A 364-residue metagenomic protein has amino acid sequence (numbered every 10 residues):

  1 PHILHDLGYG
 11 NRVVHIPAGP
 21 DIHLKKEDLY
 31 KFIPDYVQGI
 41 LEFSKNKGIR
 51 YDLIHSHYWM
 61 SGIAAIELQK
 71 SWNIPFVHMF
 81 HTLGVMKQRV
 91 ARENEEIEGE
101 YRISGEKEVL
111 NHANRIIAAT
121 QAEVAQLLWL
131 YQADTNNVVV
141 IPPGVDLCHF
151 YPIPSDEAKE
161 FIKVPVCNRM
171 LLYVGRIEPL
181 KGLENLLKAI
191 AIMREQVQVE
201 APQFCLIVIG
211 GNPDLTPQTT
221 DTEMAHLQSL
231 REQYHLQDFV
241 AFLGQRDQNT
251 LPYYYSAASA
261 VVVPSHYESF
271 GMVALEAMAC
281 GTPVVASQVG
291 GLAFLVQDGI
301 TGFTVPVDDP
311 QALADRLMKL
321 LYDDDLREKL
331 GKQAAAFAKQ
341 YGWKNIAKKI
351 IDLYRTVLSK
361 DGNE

Functional and structural regions predicted by a protein language model:
P1-Y51: A conserved catalytic-core segment of Leloir-type glycosyltransferases
A122, G144: Carbohydrate-associated surface elements
Y151-V164: A short helix/loop element that forms part of the nucleotide-sugar donor recognition site in Leloir-type
G210, T219-R246: Nucleotide-activated donor-binding/catalytic signature segment of Leloir-type glycosyltransferases, i.e., the conserved
Q245, Y253-A258, I350: Short alpha-helical donor nucleotide-sugar binding micro-motif in glycosyltransferases
H266: Aromatic "clamp/platform" in nucleotide-sugar-dependent glycosyltransferases that forms part of the donor/acceptor
P283-A286, V296: Short hydrophobic beta-strand element within catalytic cores of glycosyltransferases and related nucleotide-activated
D298-G299, F303-P310, K319-D324: Conserved acidic donor-binding segment of nucleotide-sugar-dependent glycosyltransferases
